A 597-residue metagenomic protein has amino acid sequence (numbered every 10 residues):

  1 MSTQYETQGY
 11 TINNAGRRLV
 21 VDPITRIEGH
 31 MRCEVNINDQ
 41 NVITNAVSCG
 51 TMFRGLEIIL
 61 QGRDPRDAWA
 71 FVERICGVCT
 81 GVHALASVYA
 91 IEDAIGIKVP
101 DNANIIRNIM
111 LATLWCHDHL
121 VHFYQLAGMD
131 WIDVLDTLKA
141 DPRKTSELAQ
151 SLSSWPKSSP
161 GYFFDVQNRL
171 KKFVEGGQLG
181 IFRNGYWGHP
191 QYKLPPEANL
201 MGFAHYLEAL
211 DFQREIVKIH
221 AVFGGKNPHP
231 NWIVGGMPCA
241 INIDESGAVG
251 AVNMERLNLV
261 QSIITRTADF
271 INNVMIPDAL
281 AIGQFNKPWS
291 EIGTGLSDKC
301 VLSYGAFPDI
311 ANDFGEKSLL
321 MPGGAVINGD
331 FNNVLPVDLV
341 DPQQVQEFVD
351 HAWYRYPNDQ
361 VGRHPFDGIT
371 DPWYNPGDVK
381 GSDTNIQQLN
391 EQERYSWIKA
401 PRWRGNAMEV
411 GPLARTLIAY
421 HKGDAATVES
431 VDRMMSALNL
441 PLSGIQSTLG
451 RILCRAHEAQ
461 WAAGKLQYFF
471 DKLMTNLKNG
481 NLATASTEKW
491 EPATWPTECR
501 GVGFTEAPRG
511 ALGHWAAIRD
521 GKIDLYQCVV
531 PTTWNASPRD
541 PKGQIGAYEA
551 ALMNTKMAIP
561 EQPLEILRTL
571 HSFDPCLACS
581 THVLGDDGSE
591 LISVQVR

Functional and structural regions predicted by a protein language model:
S2-R597: Metal/cofactor-centered catalytic core regions of large enzymes
